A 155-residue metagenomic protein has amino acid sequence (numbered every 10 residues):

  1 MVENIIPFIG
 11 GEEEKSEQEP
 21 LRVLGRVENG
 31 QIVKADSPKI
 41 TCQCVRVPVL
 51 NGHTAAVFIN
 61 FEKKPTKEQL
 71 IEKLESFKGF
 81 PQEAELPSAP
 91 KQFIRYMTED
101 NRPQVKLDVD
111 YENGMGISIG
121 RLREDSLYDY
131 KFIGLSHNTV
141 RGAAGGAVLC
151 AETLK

Functional and structural regions predicted by a protein language model:
M1-S76: Active-site-lining helix/loop region of Rossmann-like oxidoreductase modules
M1-V2, D36-P38, P90, N113-G116 (+1 more regions): Generic structural motif recognizing short loop/turn segments at the entrances and edges of beta-strands
V2-I5, R46-V47, E83, G114-I119: Generic secondary-structure boundary/loop-capping signal
I32, D36, A56, K73-E75 (+4 more regions): Generic preference for flexible, low-structure residues
K64-L107: Terminal hydrophobic/aromatic helix or amphipathic segment near a protein terminus
G79-Q82, T98-K155: C-terminal helical cap and adjacent loop that interface with cofactors, partners, or active-site loops
